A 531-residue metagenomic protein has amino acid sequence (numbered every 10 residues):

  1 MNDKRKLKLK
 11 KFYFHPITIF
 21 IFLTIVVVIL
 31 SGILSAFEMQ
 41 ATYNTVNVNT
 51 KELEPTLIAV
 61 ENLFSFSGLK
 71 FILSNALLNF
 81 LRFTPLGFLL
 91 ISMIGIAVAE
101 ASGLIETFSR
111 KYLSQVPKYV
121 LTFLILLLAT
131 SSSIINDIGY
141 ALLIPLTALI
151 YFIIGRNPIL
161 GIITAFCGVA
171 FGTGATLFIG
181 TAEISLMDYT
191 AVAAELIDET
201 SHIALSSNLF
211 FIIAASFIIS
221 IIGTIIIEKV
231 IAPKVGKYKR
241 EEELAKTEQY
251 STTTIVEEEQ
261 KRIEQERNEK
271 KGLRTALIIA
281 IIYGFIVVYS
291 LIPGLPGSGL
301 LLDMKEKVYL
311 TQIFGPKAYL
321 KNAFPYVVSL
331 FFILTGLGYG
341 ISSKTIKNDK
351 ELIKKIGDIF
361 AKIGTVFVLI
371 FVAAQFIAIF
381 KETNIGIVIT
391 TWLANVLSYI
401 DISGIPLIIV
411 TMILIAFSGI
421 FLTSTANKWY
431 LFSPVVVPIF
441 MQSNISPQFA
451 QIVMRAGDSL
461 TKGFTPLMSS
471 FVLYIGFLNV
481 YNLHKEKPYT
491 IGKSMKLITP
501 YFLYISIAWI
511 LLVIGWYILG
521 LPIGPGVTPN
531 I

Functional and structural regions predicted by a protein language model:
M1-F12, A41-V60, F64, A232-K270 (+1 more regions): Intrinsically disordered, low-complexity non-transmembrane regions of multi-pass membrane transporters
L7-I25, T122, I150-G168, E264-A280 (+3 more regions): Alpha-helical transmembrane segments and their helix-start/interface "positive-inside/aromatic belt" motifs in integral
P16-I25, I29, T50-L104, P316-I387: Core transmembrane alpha-helical segments of multi-pass membrane transporters/permeases
T18-S35, L89-A97, L128-T130, F171-G172 (+6 more regions): Hydrophobic core segments of alpha-helical transmembrane domains in multi-pass membrane transport and ion-translocation
I33-F66, A182-S185, L295-Y309, T383-T391 (+1 more regions): Interfacial/capping segments of alpha-helical transmembrane domains
S67-L89, D198-I222, K317-F331, I402-A416 (+1 more regions): Hydrophobic alpha-helical transmembrane segments
L89-L90, P117-A148, I153, F367-F376 (+2 more regions): Hydrophobic alpha-helical transmembrane segments of multi-pass integral membrane proteins, predominantly secondary
I144, A148-K239, E264-R274, A450-A456 (+2 more regions): Membrane-core helix-loop-helix motifs of multi-pass transport proteins
